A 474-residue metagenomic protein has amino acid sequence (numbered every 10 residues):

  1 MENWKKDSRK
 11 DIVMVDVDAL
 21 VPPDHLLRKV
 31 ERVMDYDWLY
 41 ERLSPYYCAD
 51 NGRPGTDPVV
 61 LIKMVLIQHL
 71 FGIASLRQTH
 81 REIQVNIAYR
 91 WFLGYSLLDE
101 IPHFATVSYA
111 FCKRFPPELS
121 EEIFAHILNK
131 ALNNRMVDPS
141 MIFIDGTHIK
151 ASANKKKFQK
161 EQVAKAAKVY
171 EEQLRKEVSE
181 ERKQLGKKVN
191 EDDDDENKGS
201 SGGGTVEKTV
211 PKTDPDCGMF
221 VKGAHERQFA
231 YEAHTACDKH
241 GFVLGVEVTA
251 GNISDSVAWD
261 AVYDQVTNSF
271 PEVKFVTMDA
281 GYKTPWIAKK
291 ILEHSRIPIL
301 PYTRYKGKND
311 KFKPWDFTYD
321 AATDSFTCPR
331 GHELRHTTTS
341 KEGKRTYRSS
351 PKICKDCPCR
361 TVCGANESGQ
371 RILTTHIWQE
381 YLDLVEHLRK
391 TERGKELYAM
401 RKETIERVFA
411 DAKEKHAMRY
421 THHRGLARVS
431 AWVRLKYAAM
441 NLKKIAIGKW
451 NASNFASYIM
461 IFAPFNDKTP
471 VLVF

Functional and structural regions predicted by a protein language model:
M1-R28: Hydrophobic alpha-helical membrane-insertion signals
N3-K6, G72-V85, S96-F474: Anion-binding and metal-coordination hotspots
I12, V21, M34, W38 (+7 more regions): Generic alpha-helix structural propensity
D16, V60-L66, T106, A110 (+1 more regions): A general alpha-helix detector
D18, P22, E31, D35 (+3 more regions): Amphipathic alpha-helical interaction elements
D18-L20, R53, H225: Short secondary-structure boundary/capping segments within folded domains
L26-L66, F71-G72, H376: Basic, short loop/linker segments at the boundary and entry of helix-turn-helix/winged-helix-like folds
Y89-L93: Short amphipathic alpha-helical interface patches used for protein-protein assembly/oligomerization
